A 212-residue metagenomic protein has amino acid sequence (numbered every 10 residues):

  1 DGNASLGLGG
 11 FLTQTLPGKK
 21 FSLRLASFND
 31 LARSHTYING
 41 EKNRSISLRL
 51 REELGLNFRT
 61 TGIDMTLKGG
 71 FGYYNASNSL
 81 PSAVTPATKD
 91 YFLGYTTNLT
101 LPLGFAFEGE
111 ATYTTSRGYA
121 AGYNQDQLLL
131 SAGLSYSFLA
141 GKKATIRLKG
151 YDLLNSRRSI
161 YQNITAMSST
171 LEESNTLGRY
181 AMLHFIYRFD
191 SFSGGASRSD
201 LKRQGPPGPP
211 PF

Functional and structural regions predicted by a protein language model:
D1-F212: Exposed, low-structure sequence patches enriched in small/polar residues
